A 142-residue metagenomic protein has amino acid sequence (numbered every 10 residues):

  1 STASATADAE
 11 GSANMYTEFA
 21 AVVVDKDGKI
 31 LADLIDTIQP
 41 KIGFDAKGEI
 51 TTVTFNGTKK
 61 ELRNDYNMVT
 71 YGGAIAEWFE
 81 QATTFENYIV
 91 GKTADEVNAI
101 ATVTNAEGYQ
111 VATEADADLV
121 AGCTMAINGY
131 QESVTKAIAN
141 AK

Functional and structural regions predicted by a protein language model:
S1-K142: Active-site- and interface-proximal helix/loop "cap" or "latch" segments in soluble metabolic and energy-transducing
